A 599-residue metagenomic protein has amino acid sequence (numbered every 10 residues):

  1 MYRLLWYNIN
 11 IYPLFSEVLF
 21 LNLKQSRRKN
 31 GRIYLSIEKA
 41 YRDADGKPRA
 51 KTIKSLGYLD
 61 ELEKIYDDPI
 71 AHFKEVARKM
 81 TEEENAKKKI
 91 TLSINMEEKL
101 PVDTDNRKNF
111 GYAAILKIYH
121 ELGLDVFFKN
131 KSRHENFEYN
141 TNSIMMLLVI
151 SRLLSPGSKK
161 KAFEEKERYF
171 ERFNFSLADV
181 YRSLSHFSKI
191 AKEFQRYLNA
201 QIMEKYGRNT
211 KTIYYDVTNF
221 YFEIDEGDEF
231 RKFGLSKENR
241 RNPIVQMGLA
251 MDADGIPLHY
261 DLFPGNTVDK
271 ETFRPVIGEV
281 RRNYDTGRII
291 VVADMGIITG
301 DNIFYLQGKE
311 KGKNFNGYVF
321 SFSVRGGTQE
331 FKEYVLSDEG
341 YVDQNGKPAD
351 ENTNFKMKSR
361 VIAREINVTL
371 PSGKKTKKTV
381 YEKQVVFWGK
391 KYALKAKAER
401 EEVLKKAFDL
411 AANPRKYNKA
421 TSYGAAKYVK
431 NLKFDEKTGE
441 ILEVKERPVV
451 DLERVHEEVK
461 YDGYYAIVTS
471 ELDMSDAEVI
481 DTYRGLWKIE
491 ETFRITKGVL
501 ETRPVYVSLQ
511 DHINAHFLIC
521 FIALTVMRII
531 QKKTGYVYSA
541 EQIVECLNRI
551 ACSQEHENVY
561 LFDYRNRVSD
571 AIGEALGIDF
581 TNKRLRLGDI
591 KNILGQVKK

Functional and structural regions predicted by a protein language model:
M1-N142: Conserved glycine(s) in the ABC-transporter nucleotide-binding domain "signature"
Y2-L4, N8-L35, D45-P48, D125-K599: Anion-binding and metal-coordination hotspots
